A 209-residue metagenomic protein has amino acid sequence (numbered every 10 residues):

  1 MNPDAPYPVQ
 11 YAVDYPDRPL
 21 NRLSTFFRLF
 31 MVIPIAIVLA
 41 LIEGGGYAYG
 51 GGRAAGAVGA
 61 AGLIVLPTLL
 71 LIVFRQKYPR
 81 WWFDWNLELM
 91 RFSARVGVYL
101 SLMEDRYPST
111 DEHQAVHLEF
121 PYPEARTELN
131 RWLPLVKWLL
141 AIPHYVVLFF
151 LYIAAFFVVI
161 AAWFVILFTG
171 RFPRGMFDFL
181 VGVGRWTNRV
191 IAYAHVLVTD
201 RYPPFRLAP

Functional and structural regions predicted by a protein language model:
M1-P209: Membrane-proximal intrinsically disordered regions of secretory-pathway and membrane-system proteins
